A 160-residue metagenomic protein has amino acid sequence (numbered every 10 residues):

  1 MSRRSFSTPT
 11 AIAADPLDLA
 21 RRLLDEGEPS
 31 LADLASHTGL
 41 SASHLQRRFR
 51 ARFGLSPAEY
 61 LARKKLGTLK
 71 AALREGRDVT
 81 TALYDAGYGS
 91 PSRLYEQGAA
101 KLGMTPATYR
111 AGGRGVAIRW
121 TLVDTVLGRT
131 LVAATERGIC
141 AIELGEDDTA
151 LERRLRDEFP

Functional and structural regions predicted by a protein language model:
M1-S7, D18-R21, R74-E75, V79-P160: Low-complexity, small/basic-enriched stretches that occur predominantly at protein N-termini or linker tails
M1-T8, E28-L61, Y84-K101: Basic/polar phosphate-binding segments, predominantly the helix-turn-helix DNA-binding elements of transcriptional
R4-P29, Y60-D78: A short, Lys/Arg-enriched amphipathic alpha-helix from helix-turn-helix/homeodomain DNA-binding modules
G39-S43, T68, R129: Membrane-targeting and insertion segments and their boundary/processing signals
